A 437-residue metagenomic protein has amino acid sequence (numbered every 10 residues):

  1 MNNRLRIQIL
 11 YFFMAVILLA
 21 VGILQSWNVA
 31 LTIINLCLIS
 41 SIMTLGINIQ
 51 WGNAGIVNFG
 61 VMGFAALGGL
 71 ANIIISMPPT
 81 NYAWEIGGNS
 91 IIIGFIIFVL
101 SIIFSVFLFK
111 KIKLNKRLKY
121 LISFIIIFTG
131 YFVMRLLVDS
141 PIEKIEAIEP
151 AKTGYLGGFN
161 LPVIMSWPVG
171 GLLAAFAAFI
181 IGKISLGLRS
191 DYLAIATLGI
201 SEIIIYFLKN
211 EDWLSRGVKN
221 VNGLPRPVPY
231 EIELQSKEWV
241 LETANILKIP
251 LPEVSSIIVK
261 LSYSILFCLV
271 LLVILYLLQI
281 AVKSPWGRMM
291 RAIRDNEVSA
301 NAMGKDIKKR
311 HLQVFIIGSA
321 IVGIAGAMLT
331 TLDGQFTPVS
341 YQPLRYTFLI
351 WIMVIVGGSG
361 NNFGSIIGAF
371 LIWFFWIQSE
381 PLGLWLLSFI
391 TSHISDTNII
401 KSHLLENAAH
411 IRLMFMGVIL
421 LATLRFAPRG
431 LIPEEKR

Functional and structural regions predicted by a protein language model:
M1-R437: Transmembrane alpha-helices and adjacent helix-loop boundaries
